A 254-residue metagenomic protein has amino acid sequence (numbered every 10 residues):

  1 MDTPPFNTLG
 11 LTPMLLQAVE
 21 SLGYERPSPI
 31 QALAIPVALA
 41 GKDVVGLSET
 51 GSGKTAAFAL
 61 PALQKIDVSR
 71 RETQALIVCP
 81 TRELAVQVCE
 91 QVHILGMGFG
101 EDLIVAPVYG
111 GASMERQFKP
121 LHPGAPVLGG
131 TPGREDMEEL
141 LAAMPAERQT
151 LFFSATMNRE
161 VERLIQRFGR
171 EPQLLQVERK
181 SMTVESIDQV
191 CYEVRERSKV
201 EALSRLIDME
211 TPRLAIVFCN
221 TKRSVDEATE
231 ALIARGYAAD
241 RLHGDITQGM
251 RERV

Functional and structural regions predicted by a protein language model:
D2-V254: Conserved helicase RecA-like core
